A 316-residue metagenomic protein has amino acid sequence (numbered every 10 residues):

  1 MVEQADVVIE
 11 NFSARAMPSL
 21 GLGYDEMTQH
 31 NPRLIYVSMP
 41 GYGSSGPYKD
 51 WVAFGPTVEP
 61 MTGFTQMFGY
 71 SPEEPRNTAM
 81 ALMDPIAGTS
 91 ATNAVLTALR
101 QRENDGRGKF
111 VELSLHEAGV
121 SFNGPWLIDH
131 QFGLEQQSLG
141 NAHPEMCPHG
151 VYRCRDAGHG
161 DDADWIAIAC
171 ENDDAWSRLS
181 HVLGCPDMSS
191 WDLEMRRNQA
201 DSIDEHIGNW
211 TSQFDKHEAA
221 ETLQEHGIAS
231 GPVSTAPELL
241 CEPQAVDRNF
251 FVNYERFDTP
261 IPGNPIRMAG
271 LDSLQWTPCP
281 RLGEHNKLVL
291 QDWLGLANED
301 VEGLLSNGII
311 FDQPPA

Functional and structural regions predicted by a protein language model:
M1-Q29, S212: A structured beta-alpha segment of the ubiquitous adenosine-cofactor-binding alpha/beta core
V7-V8, R33, A229: Residue-level detector of anion-binding/catalytic polar loops
P18-D164, A169-C170: Active-site-adjacent "lid/gating" segments in soluble enzymes
P148-H226, S230: Aromatic-enriched alpha-helical interface/lid elements that frame and gate functional surfaces
S190, R197, R256-G303: Flexible, small-/acidic-enriched active-site or ligand-binding loops
E225-W276: A glycine-rich dinucleotide-binding beta-alpha-beta segment and adjacent secondary-structure elements that constitute
E299-A316: Amphipathic terminal alpha-helices
